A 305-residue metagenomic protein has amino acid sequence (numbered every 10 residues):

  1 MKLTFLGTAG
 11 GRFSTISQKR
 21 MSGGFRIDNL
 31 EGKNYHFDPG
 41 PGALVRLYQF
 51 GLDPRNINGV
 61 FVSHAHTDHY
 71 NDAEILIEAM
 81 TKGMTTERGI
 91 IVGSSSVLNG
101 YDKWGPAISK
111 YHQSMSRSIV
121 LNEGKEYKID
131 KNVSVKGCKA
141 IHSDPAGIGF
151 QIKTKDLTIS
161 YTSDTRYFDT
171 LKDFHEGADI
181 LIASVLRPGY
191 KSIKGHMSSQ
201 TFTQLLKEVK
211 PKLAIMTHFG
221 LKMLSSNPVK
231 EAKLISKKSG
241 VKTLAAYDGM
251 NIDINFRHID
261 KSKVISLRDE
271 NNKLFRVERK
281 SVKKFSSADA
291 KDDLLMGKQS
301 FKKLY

Functional and structural regions predicted by a protein language model:
M1-F50, G147-S163, I180: Conserved beta-strand hairpin/beta-sheet module of binuclear metal-dependent hydrolase folds, prominently
G10, G42, T67, L98 (+3 more regions): Residue-level marker for beta-strand->alpha-helix junctions and adjacent short loops that shape enzyme
H36-G40, I57-D68, G93-S94, I159-T165 (+3 more regions): Active-site neighborhood of phospho(di)ester-bond hydrolases with catalytic His/Asp-centered motifs
P41-V92, G177-I180: Active-site metal-binding motif and surrounding structural segment of the metallo-beta-lactamase
N71-M80, W104, L224-K233: Metal-dependent catalytic neighborhoods of phosphoester/phosphodiester hydrolases
T86-G147, T154-K155: Metallo-beta-lactamase
Y167-I252: Cap/insert and terminal regions of metallo-dependent hydrolase folds
S225-Y305: C-terminal regulatory/interaction regions
